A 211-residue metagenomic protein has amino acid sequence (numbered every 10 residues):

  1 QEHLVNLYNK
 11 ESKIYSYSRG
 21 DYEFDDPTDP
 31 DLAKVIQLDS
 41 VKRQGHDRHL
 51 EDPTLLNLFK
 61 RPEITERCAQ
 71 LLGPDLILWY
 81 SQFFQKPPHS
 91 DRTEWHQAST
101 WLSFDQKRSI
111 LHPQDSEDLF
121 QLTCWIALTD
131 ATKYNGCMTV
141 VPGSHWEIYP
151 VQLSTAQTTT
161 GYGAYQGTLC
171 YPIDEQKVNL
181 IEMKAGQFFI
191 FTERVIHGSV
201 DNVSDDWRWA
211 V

Functional and structural regions predicted by a protein language model:
Q1-R108: Non-heme Fe(II)-dependent double-stranded beta-helix
D25-P30, Q97-S109, T159-E175, W207-W209: Short, surface-exposed loop/helix-turn segments at secondary-structure junctions that function as lids/hinges flanking
P53, R67, D105-D115, W125-T129 (+2 more regions): Short helix-to-loop capping/linker segments positioned immediately adjacent to catalytic or ligand/cofactor-binding
P74, P88, S99, F104 (+3 more regions): Active-site region of the double-stranded beta-helix
D118-Q121, A131-G198: Double-stranded beta-helix
T123-I126, P142, D206-V211: A short hydrophobic beta-strand segment most commonly corresponding to one strand of the jelly-roll/cupin
M138, V200-R208: Short conserved catalytic/interaction loops centered on acidic-Pro-aromatic/His motifs
